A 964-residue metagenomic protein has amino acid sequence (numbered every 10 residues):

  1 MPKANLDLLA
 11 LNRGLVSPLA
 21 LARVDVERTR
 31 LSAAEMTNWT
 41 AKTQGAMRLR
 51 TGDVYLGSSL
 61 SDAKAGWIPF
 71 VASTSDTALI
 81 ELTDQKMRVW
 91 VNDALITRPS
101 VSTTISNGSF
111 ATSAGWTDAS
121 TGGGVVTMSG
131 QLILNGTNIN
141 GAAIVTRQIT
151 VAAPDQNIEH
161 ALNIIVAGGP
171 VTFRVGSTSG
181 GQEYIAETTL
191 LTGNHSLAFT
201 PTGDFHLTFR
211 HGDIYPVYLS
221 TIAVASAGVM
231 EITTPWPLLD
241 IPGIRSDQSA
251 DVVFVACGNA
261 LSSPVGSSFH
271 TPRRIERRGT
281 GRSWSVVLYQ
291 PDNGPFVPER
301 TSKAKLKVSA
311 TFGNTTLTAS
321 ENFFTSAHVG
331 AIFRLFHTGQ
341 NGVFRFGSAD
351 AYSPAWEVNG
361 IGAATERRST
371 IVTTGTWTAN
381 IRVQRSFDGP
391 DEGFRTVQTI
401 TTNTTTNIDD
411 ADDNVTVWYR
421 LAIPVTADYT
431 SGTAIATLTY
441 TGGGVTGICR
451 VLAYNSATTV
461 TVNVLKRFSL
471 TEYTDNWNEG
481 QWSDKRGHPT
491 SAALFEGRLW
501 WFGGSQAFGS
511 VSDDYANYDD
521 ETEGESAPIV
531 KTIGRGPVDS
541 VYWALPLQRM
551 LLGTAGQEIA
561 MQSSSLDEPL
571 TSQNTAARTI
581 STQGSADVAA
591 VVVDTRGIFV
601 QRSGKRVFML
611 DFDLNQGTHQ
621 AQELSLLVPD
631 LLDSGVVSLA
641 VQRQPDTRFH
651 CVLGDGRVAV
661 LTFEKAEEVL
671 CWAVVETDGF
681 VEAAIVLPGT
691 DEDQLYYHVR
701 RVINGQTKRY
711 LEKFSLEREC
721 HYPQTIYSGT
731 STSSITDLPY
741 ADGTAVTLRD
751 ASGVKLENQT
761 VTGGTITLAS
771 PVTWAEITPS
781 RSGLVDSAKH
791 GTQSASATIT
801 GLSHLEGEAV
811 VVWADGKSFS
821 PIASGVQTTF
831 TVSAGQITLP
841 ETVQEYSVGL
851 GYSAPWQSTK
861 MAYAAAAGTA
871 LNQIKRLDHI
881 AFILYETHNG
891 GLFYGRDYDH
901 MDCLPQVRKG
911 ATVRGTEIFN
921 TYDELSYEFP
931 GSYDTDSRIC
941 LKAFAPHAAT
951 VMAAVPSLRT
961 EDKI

Functional and structural regions predicted by a protein language model:
M1-S100, F269-F312, G339-G342, N455-A457 (+4 more regions): N-terminal beta-propeller domains
P2-P99, P237-D240, G536-D539, T582-S585 (+2 more regions): Beta-sheet repeat architectures centered on beta-propellers
A65, L82-Q85, E231-R273, L552-G553: Elongated alpha-helical scaffolds
I96-F110, T121-N140, A153-D155, G228-E231 (+6 more regions): Autoprocessing Asn-cyclization modules and mimics
P99-A227, Y352-S369, W377-R382, F387-E392 (+2 more regions): Extracellular and organelle-lumenal recognition/adhesion modules and their flexible linkers in secreted
T146-R147, I185, N341-A363, S386 (+3 more regions): Short Trp-Ser/Thr-centered turn/loop motifs at beta-strand boundaries
T192-T200, P235-R245, N359-G362, R395-Y440 (+1 more regions): Beta-sandwich interaction modules
Y215-I222, A427-G442, H947-E961: Edge beta-strands of jelly-roll/beta-sandwich modules across compartments, strongly enriched in secreted/luminal
